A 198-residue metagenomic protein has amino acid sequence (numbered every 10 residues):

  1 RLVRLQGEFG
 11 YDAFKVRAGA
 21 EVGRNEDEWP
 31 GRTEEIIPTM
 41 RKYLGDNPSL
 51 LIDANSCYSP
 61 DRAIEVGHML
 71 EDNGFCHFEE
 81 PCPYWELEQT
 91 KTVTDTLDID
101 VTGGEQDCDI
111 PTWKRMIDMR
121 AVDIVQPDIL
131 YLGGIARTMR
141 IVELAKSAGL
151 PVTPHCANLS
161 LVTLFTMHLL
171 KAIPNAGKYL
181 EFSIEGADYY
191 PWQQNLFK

Functional and structural regions predicted by a protein language model:
R1-L97: Metal-dependent enolase-superfamily TIM-barrel catalytic cores that perform enediolate-based chemistry
H68, G74, W85-K198: Shared catalytic-loop signature of beta/alpha-barrel
